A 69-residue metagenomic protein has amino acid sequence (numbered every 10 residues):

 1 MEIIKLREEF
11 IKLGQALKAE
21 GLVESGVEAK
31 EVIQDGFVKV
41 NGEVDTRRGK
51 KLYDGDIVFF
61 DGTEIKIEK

Functional and structural regions predicted by a protein language model:
M1-I11: A detector for short, charged/polar N-terminal pre-domain segments
E9-K51: A basic, amphipathic helix-loop patch mediating RNA/tRNA/ribosome contacts
V23-S25, V58-D61: Short, low-complexity, polar/charged sequence segments that are solvent-exposed and flexible
V44, G62-I67: Short, charged beta-turn/beta-strand-edge "cap" motif at the junction between a beta-strand and an adjacent loop
